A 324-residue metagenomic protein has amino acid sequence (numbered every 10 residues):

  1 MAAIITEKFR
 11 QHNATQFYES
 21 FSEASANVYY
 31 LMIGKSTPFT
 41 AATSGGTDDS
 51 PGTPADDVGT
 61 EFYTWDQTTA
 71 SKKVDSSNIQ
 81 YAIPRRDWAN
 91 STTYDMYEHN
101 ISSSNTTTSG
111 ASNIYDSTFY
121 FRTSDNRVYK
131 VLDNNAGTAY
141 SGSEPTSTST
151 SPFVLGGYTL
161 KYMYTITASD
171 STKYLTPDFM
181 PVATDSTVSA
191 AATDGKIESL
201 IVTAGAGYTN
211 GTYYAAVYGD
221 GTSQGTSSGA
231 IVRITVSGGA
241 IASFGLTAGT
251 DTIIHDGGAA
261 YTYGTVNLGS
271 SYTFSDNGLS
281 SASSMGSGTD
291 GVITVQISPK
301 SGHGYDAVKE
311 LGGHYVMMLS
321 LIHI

Functional and structural regions predicted by a protein language model:
M1-A192, M285, V292-Q296, M317: Tryptophan-rich substrate-binding surfaces of secreted polymer-degrading and adhesive proteins
G156-L321: Conserved, function-critical positions that sit in or immediately flank catalytic and ligand-binding motifs
